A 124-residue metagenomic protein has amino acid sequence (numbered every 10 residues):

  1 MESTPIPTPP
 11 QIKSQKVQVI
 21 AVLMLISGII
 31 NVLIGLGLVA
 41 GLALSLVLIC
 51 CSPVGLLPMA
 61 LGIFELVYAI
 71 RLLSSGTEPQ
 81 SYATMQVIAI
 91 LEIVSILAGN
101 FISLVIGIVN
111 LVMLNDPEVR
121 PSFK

Functional and structural regions predicted by a protein language model:
M1-I34, L61-L91, I106-K124: Membrane-interface extramembranous regions at the lipid-water interface
S27-G62, L97-V105: Hydrophobic alpha-helical transmembrane segments of integral membrane proteins
